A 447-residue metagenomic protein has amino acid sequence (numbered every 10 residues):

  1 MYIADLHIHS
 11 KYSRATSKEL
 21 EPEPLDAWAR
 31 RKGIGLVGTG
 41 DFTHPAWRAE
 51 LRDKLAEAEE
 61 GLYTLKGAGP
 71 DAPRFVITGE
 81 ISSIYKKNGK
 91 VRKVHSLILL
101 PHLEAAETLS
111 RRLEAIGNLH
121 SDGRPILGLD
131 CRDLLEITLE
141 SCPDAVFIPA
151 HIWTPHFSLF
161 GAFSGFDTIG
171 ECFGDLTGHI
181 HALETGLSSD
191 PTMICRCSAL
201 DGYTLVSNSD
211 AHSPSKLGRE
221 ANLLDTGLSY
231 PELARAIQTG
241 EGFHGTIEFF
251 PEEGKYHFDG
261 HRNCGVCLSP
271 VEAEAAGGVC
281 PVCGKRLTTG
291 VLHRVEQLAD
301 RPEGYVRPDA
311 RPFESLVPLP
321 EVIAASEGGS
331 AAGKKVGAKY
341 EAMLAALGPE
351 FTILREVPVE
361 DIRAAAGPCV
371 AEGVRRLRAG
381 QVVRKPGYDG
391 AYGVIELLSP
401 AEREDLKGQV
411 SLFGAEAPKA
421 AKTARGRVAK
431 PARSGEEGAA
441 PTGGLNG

Functional and structural regions predicted by a protein language model:
M1-S83, N88-V91, V383, I395: An N-terminally biased module of ancient metal coordination in phosphate/nucleic-acid-related enzymes
M1-Y2, A27, P45, L55-E60 (+8 more regions): C-terminal functional module detector
D5-L6, V37-F42, V76-G79, I148-A150 (+2 more regions): Active-site neighborhood of phospho(di)ester-bond hydrolases with catalytic His/Asp-centered motifs
K11-S13, T39-R48, I84, A105 (+3 more regions): Active-site environment of divalent metal-dependent phosphoester hydrolases
Y12-S17, G123-L127, A182-G186: Short, flexible loop segments at the rims of nucleotide/cofactor-binding pockets, characterized by
S17-E21, D130, L187-S189, C197: Short, glycine/acidic-rich beta->alpha junctions
R48-H181: Extended substrate/RNA-proximal surfaces in nucleic-acid metabolism proteins
F166-L217: Internal metal/ion-chelating core segments
